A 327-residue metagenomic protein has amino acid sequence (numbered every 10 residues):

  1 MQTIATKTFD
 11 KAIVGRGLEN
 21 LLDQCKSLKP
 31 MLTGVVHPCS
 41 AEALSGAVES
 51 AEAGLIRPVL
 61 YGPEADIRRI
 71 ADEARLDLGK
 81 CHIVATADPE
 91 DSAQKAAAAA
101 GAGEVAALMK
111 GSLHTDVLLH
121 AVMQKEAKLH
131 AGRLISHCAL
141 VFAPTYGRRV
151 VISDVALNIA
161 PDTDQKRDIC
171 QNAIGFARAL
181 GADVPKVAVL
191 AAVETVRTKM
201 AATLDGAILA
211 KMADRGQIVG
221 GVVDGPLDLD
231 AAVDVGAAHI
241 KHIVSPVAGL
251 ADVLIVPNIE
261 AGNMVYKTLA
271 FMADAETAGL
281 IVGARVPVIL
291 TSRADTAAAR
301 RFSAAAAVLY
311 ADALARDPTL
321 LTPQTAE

Functional and structural regions predicted by a protein language model:
M1-V59, P63-E327: Anion-binding alpha/beta catalytic cores of soluble intermediary-metabolism enzymes, centered on
